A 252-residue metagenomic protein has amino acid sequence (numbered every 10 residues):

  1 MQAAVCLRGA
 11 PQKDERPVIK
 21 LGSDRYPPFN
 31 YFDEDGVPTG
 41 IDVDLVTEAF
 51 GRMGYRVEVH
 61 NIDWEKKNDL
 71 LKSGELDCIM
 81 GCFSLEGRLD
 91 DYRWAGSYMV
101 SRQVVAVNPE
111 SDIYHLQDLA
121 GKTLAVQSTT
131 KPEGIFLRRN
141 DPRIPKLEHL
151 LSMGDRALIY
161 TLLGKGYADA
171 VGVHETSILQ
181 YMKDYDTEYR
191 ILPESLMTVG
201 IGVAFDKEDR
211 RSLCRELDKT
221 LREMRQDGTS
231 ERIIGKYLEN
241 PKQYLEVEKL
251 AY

Functional and structural regions predicted by a protein language model:
C6, A10-E86, D90, S152 (+1 more regions): Extracytoplasmic small-molecule ligand-binding "clamshell" domains of the periplasmic binding protein/Venus flytrap
R16, D42-F50, N68, K72 (+11 more regions): Extracytoplasmic/secreted envelope proteins and their assembly/folding machinery, especially bacterial periplasmic
I19, S73, D77-C78, D169-A170 (+2 more regions): Short, Asp-centered acidic motifs that coordinate Mg2+ and/or phosphate in catalytic or ligand-binding sites
I19-D24, A106, T123-Q127, V171 (+1 more regions): Short, well-ordered beta-strand segments
S23-R25, V100-V107, K183-R222, N240-Y252: Periplasmic-binding protein-like
F32, V46-Y55, P132-M153, Y160 (+2 more regions): Ligand-binding cleft/hinge of the Venus flytrap
V43-R52, E110-I113, Q117-K131, V203-K242: Extended ligand-binding regions for polar small-molecule ligands
K66-D69, G81-D91, I135-R138, L162-M197: A ligand-binding cleft/hinge motif common to bilobed small-molecule-binding domains
